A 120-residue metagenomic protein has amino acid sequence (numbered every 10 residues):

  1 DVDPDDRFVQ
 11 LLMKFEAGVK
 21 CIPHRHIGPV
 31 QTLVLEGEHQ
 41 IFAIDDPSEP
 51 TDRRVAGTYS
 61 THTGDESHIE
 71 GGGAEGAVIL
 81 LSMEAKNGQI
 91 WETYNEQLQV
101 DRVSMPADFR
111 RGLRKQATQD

Functional and structural regions predicted by a protein language model:
D1-K20: A short glycine-rich, His/Asp/Glu-containing loop-to-beta-strand
P4, I44-G73: Short acidic-glycine-tyrosine-enriched beta hairpin
R7-F8, R25-I27, G72-E75: Short glycine/proline-enriched turns and hinge-like loops at secondary-structure junctions
M13, P23-R25, P29-V34, D52 (+1 more regions): His/acidic/aromatic-lined binding-pocket segments of jelly-roll/cupin-type domains and related regulatory beta-sandwich
F15-G18, E36, T61-E66: Short acidic (Asp/Glu) patches
E16-A17, H26-D46: Glycine- and acidic-residue-biased ligand/ion/polar-headgroup-sensing regions
T32, T61, V78-S82: Active-site scaffold segments
G73-D120: Double-stranded beta-helix
